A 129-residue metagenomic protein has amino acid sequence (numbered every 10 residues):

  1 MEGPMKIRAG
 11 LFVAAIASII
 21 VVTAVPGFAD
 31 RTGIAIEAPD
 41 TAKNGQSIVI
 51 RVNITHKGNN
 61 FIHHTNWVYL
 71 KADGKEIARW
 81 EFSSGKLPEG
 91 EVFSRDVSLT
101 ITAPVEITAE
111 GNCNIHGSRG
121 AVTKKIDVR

Functional and structural regions predicted by a protein language model:
F28-I48: N-terminal edge beta-strand
S47, T102-E106: Extracellular Ig-like/FN3 beta-sandwich strand-entry sites
V49-K57: Short edge beta-strand/loop segments characteristic of extracellular beta-sandwich folds
G58-H63: A short beta-turn/strand-edge loop motif at beta-sheet boundaries
N66-K71: Beta-strand signatures of extracellular beta-sandwich domains
E76-L87: Solvent-exposed serine/threonine-rich low-complexity stretches and specific carbohydrate-binding patches
L87-D96: Aromatic sugar-binding surface patches on proteins that engage polysaccharides or sugar-phosphate polymers
N112-V122: Short acidic/polar inter-strand loop motif in beta-rich domains
